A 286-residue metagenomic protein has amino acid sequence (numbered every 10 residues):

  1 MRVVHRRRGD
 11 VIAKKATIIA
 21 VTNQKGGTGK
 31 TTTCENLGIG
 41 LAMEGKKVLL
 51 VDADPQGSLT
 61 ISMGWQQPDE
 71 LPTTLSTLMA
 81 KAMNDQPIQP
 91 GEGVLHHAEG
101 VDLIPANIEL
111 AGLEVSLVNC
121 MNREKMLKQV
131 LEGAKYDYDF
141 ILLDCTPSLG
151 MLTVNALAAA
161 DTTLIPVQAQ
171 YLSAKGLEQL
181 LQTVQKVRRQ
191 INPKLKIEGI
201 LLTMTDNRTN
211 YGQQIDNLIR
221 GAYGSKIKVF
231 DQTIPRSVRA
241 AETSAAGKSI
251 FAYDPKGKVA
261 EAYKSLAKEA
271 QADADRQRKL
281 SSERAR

Functional and structural regions predicted by a protein language model:
M1-R286: P-loop NTP-binding core
